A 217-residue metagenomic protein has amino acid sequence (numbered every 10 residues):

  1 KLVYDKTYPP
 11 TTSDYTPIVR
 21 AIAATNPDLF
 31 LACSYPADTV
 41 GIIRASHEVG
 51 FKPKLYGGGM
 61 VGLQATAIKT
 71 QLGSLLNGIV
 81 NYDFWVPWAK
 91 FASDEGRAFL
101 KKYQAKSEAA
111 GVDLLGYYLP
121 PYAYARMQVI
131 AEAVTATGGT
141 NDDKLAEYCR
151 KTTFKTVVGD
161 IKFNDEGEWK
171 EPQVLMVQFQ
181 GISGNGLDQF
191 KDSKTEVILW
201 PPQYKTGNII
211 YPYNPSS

Functional and structural regions predicted by a protein language model:
K1-G50, K90-A98: Extracellular/periplasmic Venus flytrap/periplasmic-binding protein
V3-D5, L29-S34, K54-G59, G78-Y82 (+1 more regions): Structural recognition of the beta-strand scaffold that forms the well-ordered cores of secreted hydrolase catalytic
Y8-S13, Y35-V40, V61-T66, W85-A89 (+2 more regions): Solvent-exposed loop/turn segments at secondary-structure junctions within structured extracellular/periplasmic domains
A23-T25, E48-G50, Q71-L75, N141 (+1 more regions): Extracellular/periplasmic catalytic domains that process cell-envelope and extracellular macromolecules
S46-Y124, T135, S193, L199-S216: Extracellular/periplasmic periplasmic-binding protein-like sensory domains
N77, R150-S217: Solvent-exposed, acidic/polar segments of extracytosolic/periplasmic ligand-binding ectodomains
V134-E147: Short, charged, surface-exposed loops that flank catalytic or proteolytic processing sites
